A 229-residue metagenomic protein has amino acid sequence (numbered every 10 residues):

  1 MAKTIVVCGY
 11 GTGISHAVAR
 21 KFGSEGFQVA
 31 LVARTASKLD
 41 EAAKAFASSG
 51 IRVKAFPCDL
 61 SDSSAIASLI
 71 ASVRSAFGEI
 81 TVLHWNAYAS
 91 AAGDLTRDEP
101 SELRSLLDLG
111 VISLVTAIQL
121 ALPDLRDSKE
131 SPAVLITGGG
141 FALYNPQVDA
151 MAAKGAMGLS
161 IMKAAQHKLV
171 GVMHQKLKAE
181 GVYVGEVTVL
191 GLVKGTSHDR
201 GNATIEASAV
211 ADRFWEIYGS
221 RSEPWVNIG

Functional and structural regions predicted by a protein language model:
G11-T12: Conserved glycine-rich cofactor-binding loop
G26-E41: Conserved glycine-rich Rossmann-like NAD(P)H-binding loop of the short-chain dehydrogenase/reductase
F46-S64: Rossmann-fold cofactor-recognition segment
H84-A92: Conserved NAD(P)H cofactor-binding loop of Rossmann-fold oxidoreductase domains
T96-T116, L135, L159: Catalytic Tyr-X3-Lys loop
L109-E130: Amphipathic alpha-helical dimer-interface segment in Rossmann-like NAD(P)H-dependent oxidoreductases
R126-D127, A133-G171, Q175-K178, T188: Catalytic loop of short-chain dehydrogenase/reductase
A164, K168-G229: C-terminal helical subdomain
